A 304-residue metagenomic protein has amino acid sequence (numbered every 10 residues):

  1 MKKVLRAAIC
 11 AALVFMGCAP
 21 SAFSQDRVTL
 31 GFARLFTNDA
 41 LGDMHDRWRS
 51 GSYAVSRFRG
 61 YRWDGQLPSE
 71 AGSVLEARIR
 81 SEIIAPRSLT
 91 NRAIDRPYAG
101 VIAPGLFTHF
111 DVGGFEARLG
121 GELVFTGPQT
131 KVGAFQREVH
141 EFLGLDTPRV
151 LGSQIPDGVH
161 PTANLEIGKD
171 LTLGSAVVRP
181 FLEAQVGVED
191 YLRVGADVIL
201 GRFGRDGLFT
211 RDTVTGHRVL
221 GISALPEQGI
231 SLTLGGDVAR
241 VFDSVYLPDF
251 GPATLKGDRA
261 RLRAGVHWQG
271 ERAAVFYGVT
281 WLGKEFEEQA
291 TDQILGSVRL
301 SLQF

Functional and structural regions predicted by a protein language model:
S24-T29, Y61-V74, D111-L119, D170-V178 (+1 more regions): Short loop/turn motifs that connect adjacent beta-strands in outer-membrane beta-barrel proteins
V28-L67: N-terminal ordered "arm"
T29-A33, A40-D43, R47, V74 (+2 more regions): Outer membrane beta-barrel transmembrane domains
L30-N38, A77-I83, G121-G127, P180-V188 (+3 more regions): Transmembrane beta-barrel strands of outer-membrane/channel proteins
A40-G42, Y61-W63, I83-L89, G127-G133 (+5 more regions): Gram-negative outer-membrane beta-barrel proteins
R47-Y53, S73, Y98-I102, A117 (+7 more regions): Residues that define the transmembrane beta-barrel architecture of outer-membrane proteins
Y53-R59, P104-F110, L123, A163-K169 (+5 more regions): Residues on the lipid-exposed face of transmembrane beta-strands in outer-membrane beta-barrel proteins
E70-A134: Long, hydrophobic/aromatic-enriched structural stretches that serve as scaffold segments
